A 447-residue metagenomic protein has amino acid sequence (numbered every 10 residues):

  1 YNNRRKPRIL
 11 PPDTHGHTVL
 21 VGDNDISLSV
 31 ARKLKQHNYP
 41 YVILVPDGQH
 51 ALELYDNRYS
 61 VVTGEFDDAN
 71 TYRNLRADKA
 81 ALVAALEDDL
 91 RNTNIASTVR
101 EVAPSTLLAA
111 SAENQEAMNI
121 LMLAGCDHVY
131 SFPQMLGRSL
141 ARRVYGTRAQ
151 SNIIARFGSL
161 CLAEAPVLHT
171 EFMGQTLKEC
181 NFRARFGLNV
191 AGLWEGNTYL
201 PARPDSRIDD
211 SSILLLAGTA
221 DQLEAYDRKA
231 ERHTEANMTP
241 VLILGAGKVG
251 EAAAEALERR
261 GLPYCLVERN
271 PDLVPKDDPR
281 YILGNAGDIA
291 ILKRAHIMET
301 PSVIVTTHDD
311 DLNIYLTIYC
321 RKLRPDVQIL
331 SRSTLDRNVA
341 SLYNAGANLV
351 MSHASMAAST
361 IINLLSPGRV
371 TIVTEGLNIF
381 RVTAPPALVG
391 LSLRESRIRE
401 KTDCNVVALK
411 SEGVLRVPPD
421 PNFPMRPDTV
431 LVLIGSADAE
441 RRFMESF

Functional and structural regions predicted by a protein language model:
Y1-F447: Cytosolic regulatory regions of ion transport systems
